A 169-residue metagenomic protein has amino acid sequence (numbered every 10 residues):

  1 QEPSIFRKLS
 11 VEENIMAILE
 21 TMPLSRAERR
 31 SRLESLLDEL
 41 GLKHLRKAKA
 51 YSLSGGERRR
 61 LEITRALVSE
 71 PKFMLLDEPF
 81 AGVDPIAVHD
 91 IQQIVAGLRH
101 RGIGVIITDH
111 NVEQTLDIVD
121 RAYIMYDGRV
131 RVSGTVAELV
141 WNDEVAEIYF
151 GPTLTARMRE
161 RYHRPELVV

Functional and structural regions predicted by a protein language model:
K8-M16: Short coil-to-helix segment of the ABC ATPase nucleotide-binding domain corresponding to the Q-loop/switch region
M16, A27-L45, Q93-A96, E144: Conserved ABC ATPase "signature" region
K49-L53, E57: Conserved ABC ATPase signature
E70: Conserved catalytic motifs of ABC-family nucleotide-binding domains
M74-E78: Catalytic Walker B motif of ABC-type/P-loop ATPase nucleotide-binding domains
H89-R101: Helical segment within the ABC ATPase nucleotide-binding domain
